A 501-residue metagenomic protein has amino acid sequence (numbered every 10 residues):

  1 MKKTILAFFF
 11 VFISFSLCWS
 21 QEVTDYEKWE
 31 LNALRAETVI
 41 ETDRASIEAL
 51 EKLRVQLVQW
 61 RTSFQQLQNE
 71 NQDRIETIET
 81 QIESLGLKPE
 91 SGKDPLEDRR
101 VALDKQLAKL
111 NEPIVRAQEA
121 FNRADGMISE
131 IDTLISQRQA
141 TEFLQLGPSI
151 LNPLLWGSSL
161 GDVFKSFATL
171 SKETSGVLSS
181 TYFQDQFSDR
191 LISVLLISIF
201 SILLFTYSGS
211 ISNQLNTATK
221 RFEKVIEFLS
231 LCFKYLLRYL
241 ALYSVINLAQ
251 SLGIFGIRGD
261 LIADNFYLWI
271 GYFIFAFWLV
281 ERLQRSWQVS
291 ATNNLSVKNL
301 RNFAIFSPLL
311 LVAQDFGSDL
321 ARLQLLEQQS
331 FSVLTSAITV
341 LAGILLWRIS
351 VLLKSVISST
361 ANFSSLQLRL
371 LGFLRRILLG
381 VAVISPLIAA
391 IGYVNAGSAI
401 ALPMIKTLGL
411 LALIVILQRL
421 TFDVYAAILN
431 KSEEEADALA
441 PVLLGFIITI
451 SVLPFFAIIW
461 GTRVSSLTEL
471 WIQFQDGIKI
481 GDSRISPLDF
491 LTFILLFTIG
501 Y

Functional and structural regions predicted by a protein language model:
M1-K2, L300: Generic cytosolic/nucleocytoplasmic N-terminal low-complexity/intrinsically disordered segments
K2-F10: Sec-dependent signal peptide recognition, specifically the positively charged N-region followed immediately by
T4-I5, L17-S188, L195-T206: N-terminal targeting peptides and non-cytosolic leader segments immediately upstream of the first transmembrane helix
F10-L17: Hydrophobic core
T181-Y501: Hydrophobic/aromatic interaction determinants used to assemble and anchor large protein complexes
